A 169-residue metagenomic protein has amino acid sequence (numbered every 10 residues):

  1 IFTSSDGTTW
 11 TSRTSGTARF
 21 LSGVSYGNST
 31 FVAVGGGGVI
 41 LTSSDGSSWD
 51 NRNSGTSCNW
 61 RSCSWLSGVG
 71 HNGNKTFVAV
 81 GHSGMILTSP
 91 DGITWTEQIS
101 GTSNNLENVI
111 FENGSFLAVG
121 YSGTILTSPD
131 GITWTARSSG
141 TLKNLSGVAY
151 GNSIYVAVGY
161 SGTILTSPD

Functional and structural regions predicted by a protein language model:
I1-D169: Residue-level hotspots at or immediately adjacent to binding/recognition sites across diverse folds
